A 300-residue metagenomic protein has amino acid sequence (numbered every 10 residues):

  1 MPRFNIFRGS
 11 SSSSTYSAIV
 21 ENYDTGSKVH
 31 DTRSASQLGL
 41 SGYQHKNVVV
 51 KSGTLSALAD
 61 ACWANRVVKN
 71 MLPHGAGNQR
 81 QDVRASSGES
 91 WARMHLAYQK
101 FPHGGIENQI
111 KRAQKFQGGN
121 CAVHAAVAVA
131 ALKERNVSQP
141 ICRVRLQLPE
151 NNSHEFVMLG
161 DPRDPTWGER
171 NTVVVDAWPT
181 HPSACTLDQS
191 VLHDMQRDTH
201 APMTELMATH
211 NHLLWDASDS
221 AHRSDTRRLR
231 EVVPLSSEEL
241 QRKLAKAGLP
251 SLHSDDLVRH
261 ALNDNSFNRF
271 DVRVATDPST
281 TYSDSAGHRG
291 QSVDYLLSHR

Functional and structural regions predicted by a protein language model:
I6-R300: A structural boundary/capping signal
